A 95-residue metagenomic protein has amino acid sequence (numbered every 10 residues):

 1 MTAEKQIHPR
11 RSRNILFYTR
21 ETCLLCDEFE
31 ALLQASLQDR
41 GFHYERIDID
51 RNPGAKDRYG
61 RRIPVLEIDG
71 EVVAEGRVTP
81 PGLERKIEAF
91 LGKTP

Functional and structural regions predicted by a protein language model:
M1-N14, E88-P95: Short, low-complexity, intrinsically disordered N-terminal peptides in bacterial proteins
K5-A35: Local sequence-structure signature of Cys/Sec-based thiol-disulfide redox active-site neighborhoods
A31-H43, R62: Conserved segment of the thioredoxin-like fold in thiol-based oxidoreductases
F42-P53: Thiol-based oxidoreductase modules, predominantly thioredoxin-like and allied folds used for disulfide exchange
R51-V65: Short Fe-S-cluster ligation motifs
P64-V72: A short, hydrophobic beta-strand/beta-hairpin element that forms part of a small beta-sheet core
E71-P95: Non-catalytic, surface beta->alpha helical segment in thiol-disulfide oxidoreductase systems
